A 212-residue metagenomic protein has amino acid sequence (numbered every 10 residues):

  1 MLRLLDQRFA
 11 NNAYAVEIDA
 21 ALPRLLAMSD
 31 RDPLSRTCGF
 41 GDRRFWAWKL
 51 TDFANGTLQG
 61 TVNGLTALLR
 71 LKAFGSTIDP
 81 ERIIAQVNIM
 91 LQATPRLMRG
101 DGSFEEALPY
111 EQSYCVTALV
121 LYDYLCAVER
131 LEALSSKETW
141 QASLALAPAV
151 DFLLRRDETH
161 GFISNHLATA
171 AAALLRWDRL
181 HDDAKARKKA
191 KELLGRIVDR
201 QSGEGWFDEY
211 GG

Functional and structural regions predicted by a protein language model:
M1-G60, E81, A85-L97: Low-complexity, Ser/Thr/Pro/Gly-enriched N-terminal "stalk/linker" regions
D52-S76, P80-G212: Aromatic-lined, polymer-binding surfaces characteristic of secreted/periplasmic polysaccharide-degrading enzymes
